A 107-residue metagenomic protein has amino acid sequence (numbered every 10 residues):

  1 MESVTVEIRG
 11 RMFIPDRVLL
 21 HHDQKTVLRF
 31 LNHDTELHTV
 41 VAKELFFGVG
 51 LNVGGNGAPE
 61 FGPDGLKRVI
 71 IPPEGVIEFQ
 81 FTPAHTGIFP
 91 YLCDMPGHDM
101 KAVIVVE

Functional and structural regions predicted by a protein language model:
M1-V27: N-terminal edge beta-strand
E2, E36, M100: Residue-level signal for beta-strand positions within conserved beta-sheet cores that form or flank
I8, E36, L45-G48, L66-E74: Short histidine
M12, G62-E107: Extracellular/periplasmic metallocenter environments
R17-V41, V76-H85, P90, V105-V106: Beta-strand cores of secreted/periplasmic/IMS beta-sandwich domains, seen most often in copper-related folds
N32-D34, F46, M95-G97: Short, flexible active-site-adjacent loop segments at beta-strand->alpha-helix junctions, enriched in small/polar
F46-G57: Short aromatic-acidic-glycine turn motif
